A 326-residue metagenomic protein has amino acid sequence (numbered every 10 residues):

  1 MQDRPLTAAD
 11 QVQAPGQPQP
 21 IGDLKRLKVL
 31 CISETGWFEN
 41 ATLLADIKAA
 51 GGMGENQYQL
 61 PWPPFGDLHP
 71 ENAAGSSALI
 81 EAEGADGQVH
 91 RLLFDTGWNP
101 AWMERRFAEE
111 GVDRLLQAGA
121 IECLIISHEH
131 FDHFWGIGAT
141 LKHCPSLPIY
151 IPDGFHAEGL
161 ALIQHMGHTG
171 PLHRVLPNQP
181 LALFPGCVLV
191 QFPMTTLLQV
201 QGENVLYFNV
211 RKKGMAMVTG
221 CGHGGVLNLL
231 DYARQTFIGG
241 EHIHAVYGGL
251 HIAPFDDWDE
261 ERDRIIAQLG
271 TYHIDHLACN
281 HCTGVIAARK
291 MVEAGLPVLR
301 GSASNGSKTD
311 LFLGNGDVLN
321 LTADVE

Functional and structural regions predicted by a protein language model:
M1-V89, P180-T196: Zn-dependent metallo-beta-lactamase
Q2-K25, T42, D275, C282-E326: C-terminal regulatory/interaction regions
D67-A74, A82-I121, Y232-T236: Pre-active-site segment of Zn-dependent metallo-hydrolases
S76-A82, N204-N209, D317: Short beta-strand scaffold segments in enzyme catalytic cores
I80, F94-D95, F107, H128 (+4 more regions): Divalent metal-coordination and catalytic microenvironments
W102-Y150, F237-Y247: Active-site metal-binding motif and surrounding structural segment of the metallo-beta-lactamase
E129-F131, V205, R211-M217, C221-L311: Cap/insert and terminal regions of metallo-dependent hydrolase folds
I151-V205, K290, R300-D324: Metallo-beta-lactamase
